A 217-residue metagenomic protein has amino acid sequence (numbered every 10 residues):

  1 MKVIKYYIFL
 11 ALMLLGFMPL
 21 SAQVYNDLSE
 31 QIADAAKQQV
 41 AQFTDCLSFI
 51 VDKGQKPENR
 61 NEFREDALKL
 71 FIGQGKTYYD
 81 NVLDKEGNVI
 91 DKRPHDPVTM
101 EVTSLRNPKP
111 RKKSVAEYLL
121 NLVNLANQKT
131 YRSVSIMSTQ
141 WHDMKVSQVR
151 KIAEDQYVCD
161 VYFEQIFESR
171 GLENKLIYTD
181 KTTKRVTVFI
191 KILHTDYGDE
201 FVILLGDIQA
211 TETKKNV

Functional and structural regions predicted by a protein language model:
M1-E30: Bacterial Sec-dependent N-terminal signal peptides
K5-Y6, V24, E117, Q156 (+1 more regions): Intrinsically disordered, low-complexity N-terminal regions enriched in serine/proline/glycine with scattered basic
I8-A11, Q39, L47, Q74: Short, flexible helical or helix-coil boundary motifs
A22-E65: Short, low-complexity N-terminal intrinsically disordered segments enriched in polar/charged residues
D45-D52, I72-N81, I166-R170: Short regulatory "switch" loops immediately downstream of catalytic or recognition motifs within protein catalytic
R60-M137: Short solvent-exposed beta->alpha transition segments
S135-V217: Exposed beta-sheet edge and beta->alpha loop/turn motif
